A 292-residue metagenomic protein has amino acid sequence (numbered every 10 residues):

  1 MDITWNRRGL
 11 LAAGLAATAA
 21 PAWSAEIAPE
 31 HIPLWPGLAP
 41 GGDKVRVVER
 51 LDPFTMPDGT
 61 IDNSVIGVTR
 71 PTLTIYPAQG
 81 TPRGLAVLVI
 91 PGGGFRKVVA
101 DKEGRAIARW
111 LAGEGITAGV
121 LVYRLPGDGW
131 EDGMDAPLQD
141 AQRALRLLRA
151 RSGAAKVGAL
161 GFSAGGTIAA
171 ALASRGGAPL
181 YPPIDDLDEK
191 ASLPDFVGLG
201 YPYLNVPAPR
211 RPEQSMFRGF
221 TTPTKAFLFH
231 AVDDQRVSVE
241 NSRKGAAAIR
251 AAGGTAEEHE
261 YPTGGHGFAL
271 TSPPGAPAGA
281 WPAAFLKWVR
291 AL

Functional and structural regions predicted by a protein language model:
M1-T18: N-terminal secretory signal peptides and thylakoid transit peptides that target proteins across membranes
E26-G80: N-terminal cap/lid segment of alpha/beta-hydrolase-fold proteins
G84-G92: Short beta-strand element of the alpha/beta-hydrolase
V99-A100, A106, L121-A155, P273-A278: Catalytic nucleophile-loop/oxyanion-hole region of alpha/beta-hydrolase and closely related hydrolase-like folds
Q142-S215: Primarily recognizes the serine-hydrolase "nucleophile elbow" in alpha/beta-hydrolase and SGNH/GDSL folds
L228-H230, D234: Short beta-strand/loop motif that positions the catalytic acidic residue of the alpha/beta-hydrolase fold
R236-N241: Conserved alpha/beta-hydrolase "acid-adjacent" motif
R243, R250-L292: C-terminal catalytic histidine-bearing segment of alpha/beta-hydrolase fold enzymes
